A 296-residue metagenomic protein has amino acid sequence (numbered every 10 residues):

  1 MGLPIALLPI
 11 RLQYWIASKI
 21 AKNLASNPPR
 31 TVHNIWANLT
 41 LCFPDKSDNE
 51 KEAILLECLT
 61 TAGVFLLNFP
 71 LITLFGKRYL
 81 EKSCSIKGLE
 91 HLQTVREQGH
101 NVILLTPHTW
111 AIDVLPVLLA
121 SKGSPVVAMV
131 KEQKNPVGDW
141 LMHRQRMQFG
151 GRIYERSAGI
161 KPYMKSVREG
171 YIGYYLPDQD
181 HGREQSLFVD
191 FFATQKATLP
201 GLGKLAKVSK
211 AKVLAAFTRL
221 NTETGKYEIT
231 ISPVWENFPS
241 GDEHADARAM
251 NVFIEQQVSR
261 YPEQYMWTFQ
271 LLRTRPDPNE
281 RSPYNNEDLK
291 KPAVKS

Functional and structural regions predicted by a protein language model:
M1-T106, D139-R144, G150, A293-K295: Membrane-anchoring hydrophobic helices of lipid-metabolizing enzymes
L8, C42-F43, K122, F149 (+2 more regions): Residues at alpha-helix termini
E52, L56, T94-R96, S121-S124 (+1 more regions): Non-catalytic C-terminal accessory region of glycerolipid acyltransferases and related lyso-lipid remodeling enzymes
V64, Q98-S157, E169, R183-D190 (+1 more regions): Catalytic core of membrane glycerolipid acyltransferases/transacylases, capturing the structured, soluble-facing
K82-S85, N135, I153-R156, Q195-K196 (+1 more regions): A conditional alpha-helix N-cap/helix-loop micro-motif detector
